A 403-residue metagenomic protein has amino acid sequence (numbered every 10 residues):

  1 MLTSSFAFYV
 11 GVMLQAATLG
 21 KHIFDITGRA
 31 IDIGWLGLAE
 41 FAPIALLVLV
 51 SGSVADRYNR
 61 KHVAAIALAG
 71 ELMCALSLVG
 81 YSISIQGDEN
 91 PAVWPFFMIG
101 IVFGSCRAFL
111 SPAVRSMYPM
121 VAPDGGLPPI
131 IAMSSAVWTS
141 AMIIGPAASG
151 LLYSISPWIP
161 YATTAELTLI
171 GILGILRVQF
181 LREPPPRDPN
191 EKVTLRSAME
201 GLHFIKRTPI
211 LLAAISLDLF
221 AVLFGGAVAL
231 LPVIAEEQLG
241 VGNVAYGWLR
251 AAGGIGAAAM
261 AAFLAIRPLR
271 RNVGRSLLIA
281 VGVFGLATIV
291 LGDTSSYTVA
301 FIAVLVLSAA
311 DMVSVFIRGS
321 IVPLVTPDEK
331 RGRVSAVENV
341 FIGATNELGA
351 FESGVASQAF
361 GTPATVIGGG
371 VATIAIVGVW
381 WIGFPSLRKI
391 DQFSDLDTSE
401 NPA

Functional and structural regions predicted by a protein language model:
M1-P43, H203-G253: Helix-loop boundary and gating motifs at the non-cytosolic
F8, E40, F103, S134-W138 (+3 more regions): Structural signature of transmembrane alpha-helices in multi-pass secondary transporters
L19, F109-A122, V313-T326: Intracellular juxtamembrane helix-capping segments at the cytosolic ends of symmetry-related transmembrane helices
F24, Y118-P123, P128, E236 (+2 more regions): Helix-terminus/helix-capping segments at the ends of transmembrane helices and short amphipathic helices
L36, L46, V50, R57 (+7 more regions): C-terminal transmembrane bundle of multi-pass solute transporters/carriers
G80-I99, V290-V304: Helix-loop junctions at membrane interfaces in 12-TM secondary transporters
N90-G100, G104, G126-P185, V244 (+4 more regions): Hydrophobic alpha-helical transmembrane segments
F180-S216, E400-A403: Juxtamembrane intracellular "pre-TM" segments in multi-pass secondary transporters
